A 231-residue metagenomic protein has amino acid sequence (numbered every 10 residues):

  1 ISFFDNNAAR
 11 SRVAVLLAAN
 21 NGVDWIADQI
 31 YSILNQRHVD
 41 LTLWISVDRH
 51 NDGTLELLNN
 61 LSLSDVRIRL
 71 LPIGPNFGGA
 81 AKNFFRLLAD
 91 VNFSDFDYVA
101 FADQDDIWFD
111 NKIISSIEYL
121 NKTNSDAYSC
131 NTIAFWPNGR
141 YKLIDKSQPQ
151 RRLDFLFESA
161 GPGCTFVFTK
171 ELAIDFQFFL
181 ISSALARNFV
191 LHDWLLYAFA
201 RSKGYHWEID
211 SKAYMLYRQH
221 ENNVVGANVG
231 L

Functional and structural regions predicted by a protein language model:
I1-G230: Nucleotide-sugar donor-binding/catalytic module of glycosyltransferases that assemble extracellular/cell-envelope
